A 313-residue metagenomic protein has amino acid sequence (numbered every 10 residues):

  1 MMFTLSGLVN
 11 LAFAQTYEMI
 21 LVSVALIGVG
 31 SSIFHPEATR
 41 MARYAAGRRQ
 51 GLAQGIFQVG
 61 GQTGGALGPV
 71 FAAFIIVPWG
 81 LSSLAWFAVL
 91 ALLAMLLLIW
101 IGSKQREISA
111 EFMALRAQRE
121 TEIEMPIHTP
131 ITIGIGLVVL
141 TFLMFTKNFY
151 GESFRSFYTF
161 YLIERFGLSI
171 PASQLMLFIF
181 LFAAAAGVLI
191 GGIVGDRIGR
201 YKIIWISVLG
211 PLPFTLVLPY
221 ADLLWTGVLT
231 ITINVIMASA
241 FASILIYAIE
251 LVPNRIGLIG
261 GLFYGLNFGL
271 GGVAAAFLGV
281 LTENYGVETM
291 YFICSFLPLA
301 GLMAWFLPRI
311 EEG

Functional and structural regions predicted by a protein language model:
F13-E18, G47, G167, G199 (+1 more regions): Helix-breaking motifs and short loop linkers at transmembrane-helix boundaries and internal kinks in secondary membrane
S23-G60: Cytoplasmic helix-loop-helix junction between adjacent transmembrane helices in 12-TM secondary transporters
F57-E107: Helix-loop-helix hairpin linking two adjacent transmembrane segments in secondary transporters
W100-P126: Flexible cytoplasmic inter-helical loops of multi-pass small-molecule transporters
G134-L181, A185: Extracytoplasmic gate region of multi-pass secondary transporters
G187-G199, T282-E283: Helix-to-loop junctions at the C-terminal end of transmembrane segments in multipass secondary transporters
G195-I244: C-terminal transmembrane helical hairpin of 12-TM major facilitator-type secondary transporters
P253-N284: A late C-terminal transmembrane helix in Major Facilitator Superfamily
